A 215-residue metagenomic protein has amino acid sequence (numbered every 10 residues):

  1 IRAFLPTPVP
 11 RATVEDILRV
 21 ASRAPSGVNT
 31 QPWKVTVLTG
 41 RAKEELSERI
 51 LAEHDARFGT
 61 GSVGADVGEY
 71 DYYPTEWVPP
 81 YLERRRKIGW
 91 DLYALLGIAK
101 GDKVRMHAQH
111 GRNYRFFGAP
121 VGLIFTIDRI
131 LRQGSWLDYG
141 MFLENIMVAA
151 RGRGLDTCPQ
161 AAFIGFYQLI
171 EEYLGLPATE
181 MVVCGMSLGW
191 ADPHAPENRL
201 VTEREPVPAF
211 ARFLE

Functional and structural regions predicted by a protein language model:
I1-E215: Acidic, surface-exposed loops and disordered segments
